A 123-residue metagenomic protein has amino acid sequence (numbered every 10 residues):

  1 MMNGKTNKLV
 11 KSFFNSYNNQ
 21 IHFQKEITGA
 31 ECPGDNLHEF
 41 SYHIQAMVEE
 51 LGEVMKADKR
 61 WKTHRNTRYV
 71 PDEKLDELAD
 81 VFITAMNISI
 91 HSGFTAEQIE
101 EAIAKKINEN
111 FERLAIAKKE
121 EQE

Functional and structural regions predicted by a protein language model:
M1-E123: Flexible "arm" and connector segments at domain edges
